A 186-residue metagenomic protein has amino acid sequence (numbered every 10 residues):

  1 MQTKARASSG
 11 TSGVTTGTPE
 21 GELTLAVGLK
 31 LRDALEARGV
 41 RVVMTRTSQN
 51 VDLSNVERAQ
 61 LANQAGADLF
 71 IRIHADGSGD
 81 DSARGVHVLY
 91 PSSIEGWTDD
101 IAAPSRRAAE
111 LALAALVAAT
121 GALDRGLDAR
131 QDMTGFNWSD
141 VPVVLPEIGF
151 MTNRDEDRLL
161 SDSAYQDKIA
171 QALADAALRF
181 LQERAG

Functional and structural regions predicted by a protein language model:
M1-A59, A65, S92: Active-site histidine-acidic residue metal-binding/catalytic motifs, centered on HxH/HExxH-like signatures
Q2-T16, S78-S105, A109-L111: A short, glycine/acidic-enriched catalytic loop
T18-A26, D52-V56, D99-R107, L160-Q171: Soluble non-cytosolic domains of exported or imported proteins
G21, R38-R41, L69, R84-V86 (+2 more regions): Envelope-exposed proteins and targeting segments
L29-R41, N63-D68, A75, L113-A122 (+3 more regions): Sec-exported extracytoplasmic/periplasmic mature domains
N55-D68, M133-S139: Mature extracellular/periplasmic domains of secretome proteins
R72-D80, L89, D124-G186: Active-site-adjacent mobile loop/cap segments within catalytic or ligand-binding domains
A103-D132: Active-site-adjacent substrate-binding region of metalloamidase/peptidase-like peptide-processing proteins
